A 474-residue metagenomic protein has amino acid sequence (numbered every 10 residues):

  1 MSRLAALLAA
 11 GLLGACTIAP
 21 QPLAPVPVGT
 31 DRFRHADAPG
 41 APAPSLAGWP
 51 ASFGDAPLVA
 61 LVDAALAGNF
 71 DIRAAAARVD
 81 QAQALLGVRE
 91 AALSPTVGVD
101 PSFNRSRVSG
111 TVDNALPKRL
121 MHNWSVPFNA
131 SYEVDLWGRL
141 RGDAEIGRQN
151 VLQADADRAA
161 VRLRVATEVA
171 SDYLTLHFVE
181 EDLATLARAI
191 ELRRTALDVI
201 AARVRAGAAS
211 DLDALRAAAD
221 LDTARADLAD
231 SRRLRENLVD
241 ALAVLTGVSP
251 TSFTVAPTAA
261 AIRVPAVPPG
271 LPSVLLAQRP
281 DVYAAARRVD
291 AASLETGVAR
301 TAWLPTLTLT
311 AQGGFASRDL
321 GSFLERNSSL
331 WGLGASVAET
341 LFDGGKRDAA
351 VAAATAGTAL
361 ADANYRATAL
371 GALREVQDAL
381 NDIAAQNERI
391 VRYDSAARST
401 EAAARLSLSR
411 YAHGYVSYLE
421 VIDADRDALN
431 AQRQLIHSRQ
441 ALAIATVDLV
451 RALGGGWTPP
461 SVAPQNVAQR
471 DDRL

Functional and structural regions predicted by a protein language model:
S2-A67, W124, R148, R232-A277 (+3 more regions): Terminal intrinsically disordered/low-complexity segments used for targeting and assembly
T17-V169, T306-A311, G344-V351, T358: Short flexible linkers and secondary-structure junctions
R73-A74, E90-A91, V134-R162, L212 (+6 more regions): Sec/SRP-type N-terminal targeting helices
K118-H122, N327-S329, N430: Short sequence motifs at beta-strands and strand-loop junctions characteristic of Gram-negative outer-membrane
H122-A130, D172, L271, W331-A335: Hydrophobic, lipid-facing positions within transmembrane beta-strands of outer-membrane proteins
L140, A156-L271, D382, L406 (+2 more regions): Periplasmic alpha-helical coiled-coil/stalk elements that build and connect Gram-negative outer-membrane
V204-A208, Y411-Y415, A452, G456: A short glycine-centered flexible hinge/capping loop motif at secondary-structure junctions
